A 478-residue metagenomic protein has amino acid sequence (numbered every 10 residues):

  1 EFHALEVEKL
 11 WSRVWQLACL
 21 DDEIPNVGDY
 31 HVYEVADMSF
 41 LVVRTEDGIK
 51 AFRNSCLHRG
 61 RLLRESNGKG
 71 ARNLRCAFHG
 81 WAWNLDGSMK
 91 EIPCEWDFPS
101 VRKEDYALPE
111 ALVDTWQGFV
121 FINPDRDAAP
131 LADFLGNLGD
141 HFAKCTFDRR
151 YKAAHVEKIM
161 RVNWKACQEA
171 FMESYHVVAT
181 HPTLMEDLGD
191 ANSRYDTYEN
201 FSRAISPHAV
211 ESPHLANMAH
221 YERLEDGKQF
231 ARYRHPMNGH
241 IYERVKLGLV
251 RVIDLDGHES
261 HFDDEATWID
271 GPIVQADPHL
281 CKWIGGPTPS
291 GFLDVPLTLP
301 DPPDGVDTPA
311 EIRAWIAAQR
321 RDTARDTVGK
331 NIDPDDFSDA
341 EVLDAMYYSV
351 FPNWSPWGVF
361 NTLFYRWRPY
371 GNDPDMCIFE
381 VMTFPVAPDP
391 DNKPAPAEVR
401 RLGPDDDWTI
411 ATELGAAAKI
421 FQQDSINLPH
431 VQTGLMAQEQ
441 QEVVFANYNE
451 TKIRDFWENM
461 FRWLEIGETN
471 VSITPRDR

Functional and structural regions predicted by a protein language model:
F2-A36: Glycine/alanine-rich phosphate-binding loops at beta-alpha junctions
S12-E23, I92-W96, A345-F351: Short Pro/Gly-enriched beta-strand edge/turn motifs at strand-loop
E23-R126, P130-H141: Rieske [2Fe-2S] iron-sulfur-binding domain
V43, N54, D114, F119-D226 (+1 more regions): C-terminal catalytic domain of Rieske-type non-heme iron oxygenases
Y233-R234, H240: N-terminal acidic leader/helix
R234-H235, A266: A charge-rich, low-complexity, intrinsically flexible signal that marks solvent-exposed coils, linkers, repeats
H240-S260: A short, structured beta-strand/loop element
S260-D294: Mixed-charge, Lys/Arg-enriched low-complexity segments
